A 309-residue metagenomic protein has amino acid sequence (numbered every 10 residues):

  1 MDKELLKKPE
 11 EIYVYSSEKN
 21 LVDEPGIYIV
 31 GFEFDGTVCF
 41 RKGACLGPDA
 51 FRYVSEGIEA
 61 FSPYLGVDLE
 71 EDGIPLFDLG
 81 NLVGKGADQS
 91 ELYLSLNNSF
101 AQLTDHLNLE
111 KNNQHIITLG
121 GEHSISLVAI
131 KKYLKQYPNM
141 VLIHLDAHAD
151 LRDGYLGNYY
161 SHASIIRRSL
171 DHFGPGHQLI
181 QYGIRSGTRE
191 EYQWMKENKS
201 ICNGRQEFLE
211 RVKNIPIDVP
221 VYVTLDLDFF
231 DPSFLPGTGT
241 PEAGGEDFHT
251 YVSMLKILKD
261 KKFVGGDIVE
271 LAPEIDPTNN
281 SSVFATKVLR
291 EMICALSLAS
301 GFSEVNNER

Functional and structural regions predicted by a protein language model:
D2-R309: Conserved alpha-helical scaffold segments that buttress catalytic/binding sites
